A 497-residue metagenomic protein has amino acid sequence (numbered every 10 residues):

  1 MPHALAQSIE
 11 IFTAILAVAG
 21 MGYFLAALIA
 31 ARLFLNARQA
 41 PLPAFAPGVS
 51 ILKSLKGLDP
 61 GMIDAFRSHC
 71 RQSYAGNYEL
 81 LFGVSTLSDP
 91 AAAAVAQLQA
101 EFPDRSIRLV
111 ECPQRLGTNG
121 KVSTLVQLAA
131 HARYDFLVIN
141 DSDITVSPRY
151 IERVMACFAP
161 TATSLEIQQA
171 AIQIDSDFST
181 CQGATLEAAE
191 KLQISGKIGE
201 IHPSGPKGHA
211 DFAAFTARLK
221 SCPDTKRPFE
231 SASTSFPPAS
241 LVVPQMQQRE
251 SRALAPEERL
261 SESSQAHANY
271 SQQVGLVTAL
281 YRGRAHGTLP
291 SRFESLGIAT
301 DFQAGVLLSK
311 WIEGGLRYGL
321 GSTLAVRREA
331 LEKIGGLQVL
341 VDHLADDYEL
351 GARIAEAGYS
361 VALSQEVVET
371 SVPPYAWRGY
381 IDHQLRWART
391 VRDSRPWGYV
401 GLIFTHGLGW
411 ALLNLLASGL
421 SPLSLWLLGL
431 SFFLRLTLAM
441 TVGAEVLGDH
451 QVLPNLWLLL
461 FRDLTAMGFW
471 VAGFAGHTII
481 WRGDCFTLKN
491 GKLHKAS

Functional and structural regions predicted by a protein language model:
M1, Q7-I9, A40-P41, Y134-D135 (+4 more regions): Intrinsic disorder/low-complexity segments
M1-F45, R292-L296, A439: N-terminal membrane-anchoring/stem segments of glycan-assembly enzymes
V18, I29, G401-T478: Membrane-embedded multi-pass helical conduit in multi-pass membrane proteins, especially envelope-biosynthetic
P47-L52, E79: Cell-envelope/extracellular polymer assembly enzymes that use nucleotide-activated donors
F66-L116: Acidic donor-binding segment of Leloir-type glycosyltransferases
E101-Q127, C157, C181, Y270-I334 (+5 more regions): Long helical/loop segments within the catalytic core of UDP-sugar-dependent glycosyltransferases, especially the large
S142-C157: Acidic donor-binding/catalytic loop of UDP-sugar-dependent glycosyltransferases, especially processive GT2
Q272-V274, D342, Y348-T370: Catalytic donor-sugar/metal-binding loop of nucleotide-sugar-dependent glycosyltransferases
